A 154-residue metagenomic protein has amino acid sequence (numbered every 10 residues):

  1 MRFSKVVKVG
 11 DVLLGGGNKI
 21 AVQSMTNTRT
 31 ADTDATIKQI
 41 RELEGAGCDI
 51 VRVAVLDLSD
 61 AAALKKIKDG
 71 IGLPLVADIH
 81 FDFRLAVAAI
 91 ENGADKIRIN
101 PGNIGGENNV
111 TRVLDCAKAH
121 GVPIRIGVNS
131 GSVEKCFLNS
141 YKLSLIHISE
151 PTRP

Functional and structural regions predicted by a protein language model:
M1-S24, K118: N-terminal amphipathic alpha-helix/helix-capping segment at the start of soluble metabolic enzymes
K19-A35, A54, L73-F81, F137-L145: Active-site mouth loops of central-metabolism enzymes
K19-Q23, I50-R52, P74-V76, K96-R98 (+1 more regions): Structural preference for beta-strand elements that scaffold enzyme active sites
M25-N27, A54-L58, H80-R84, N100-I104 (+2 more regions): Active-site beta-loop-alpha junctions enriched in small/polar residues
N27, D32-T33, E44-K66, P101-G106: Glycine-rich, proline-tolerant flexible connector loops at the mouths of alpha/beta enzymes
L58-A77, V113-I124: Alpha-helix-loop-beta-strand connector modules within alpha/beta enzyme cores
R84-R125: Hydrophobic or amphipathic alpha-helical targeting/insertion segments
S144-P154: Residue-level detector of conserved catalytic or cofactor/ligand-binding positions in enzyme active sites
